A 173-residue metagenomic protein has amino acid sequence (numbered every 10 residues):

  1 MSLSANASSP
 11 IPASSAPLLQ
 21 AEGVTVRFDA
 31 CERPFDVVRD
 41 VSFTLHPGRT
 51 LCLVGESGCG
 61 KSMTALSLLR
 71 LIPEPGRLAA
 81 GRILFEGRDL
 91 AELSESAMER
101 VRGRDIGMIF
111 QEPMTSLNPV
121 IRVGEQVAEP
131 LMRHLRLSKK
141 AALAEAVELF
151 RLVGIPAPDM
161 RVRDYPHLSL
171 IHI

Functional and structural regions predicted by a protein language model:
M1-I171: ABC transporter nucleotide-binding domains
